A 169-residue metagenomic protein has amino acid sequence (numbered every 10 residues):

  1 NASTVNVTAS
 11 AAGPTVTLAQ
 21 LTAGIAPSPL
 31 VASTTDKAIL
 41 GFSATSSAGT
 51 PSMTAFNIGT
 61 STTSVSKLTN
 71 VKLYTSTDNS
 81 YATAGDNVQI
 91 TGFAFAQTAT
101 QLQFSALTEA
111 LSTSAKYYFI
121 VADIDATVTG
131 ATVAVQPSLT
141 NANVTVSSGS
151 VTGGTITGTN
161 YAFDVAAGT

Functional and structural regions predicted by a protein language model:
N1-T169: Exposed, polar/acidic Ser/Thr-rich sequence context and nearby capping/turn residues that mark flexible linkers
